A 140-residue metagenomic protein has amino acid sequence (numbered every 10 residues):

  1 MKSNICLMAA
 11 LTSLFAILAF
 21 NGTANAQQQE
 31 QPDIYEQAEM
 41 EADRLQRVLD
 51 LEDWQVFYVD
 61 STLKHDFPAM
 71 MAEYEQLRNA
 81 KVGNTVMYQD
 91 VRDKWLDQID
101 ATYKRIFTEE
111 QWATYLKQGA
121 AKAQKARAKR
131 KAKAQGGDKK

Functional and structural regions predicted by a protein language model:
M1-Q31: Bacterial Sec-dependent N-terminal signal peptides
A26-K140: Charge-rich (acidic/polar
